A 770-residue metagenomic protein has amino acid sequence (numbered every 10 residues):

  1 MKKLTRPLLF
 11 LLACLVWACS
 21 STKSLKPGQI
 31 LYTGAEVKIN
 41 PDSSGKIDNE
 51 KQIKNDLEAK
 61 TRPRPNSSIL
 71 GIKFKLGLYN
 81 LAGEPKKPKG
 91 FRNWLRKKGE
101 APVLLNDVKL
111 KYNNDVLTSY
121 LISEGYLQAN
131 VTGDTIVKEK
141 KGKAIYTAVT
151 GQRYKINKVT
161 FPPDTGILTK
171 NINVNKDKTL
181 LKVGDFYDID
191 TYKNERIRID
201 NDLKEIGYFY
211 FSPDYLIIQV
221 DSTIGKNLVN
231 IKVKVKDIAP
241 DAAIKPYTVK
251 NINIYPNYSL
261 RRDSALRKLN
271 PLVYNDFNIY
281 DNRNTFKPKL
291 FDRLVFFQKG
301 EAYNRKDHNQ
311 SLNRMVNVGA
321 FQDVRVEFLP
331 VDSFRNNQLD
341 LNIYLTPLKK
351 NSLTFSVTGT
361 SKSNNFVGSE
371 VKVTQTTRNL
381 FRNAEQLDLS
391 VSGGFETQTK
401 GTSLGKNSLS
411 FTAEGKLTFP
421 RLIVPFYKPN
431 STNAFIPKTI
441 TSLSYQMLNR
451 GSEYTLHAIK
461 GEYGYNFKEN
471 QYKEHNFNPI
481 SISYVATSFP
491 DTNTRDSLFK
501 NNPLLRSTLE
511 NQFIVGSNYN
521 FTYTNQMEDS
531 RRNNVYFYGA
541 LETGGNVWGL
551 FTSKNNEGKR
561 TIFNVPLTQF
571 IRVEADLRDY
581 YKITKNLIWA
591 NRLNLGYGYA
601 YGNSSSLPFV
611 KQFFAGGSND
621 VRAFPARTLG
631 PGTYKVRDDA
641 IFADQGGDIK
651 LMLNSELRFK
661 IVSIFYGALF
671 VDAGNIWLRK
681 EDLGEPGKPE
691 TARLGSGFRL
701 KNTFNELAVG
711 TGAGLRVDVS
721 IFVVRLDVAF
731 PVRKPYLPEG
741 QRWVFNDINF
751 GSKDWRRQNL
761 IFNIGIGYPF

Functional and structural regions predicted by a protein language model:
K2-K3, S20-N317: Interaction-mediating elements
K3-F10: Sec-dependent signal peptide recognition, specifically the positively charged N-region followed immediately by
L15-A18: C-terminal motif of bacterial Sec signal peptides marking the signal peptidase cleavage site
I39-P41, A148-Q152, P163, V233-D237 (+13 more regions): Flexible glycine-/small-residue-rich
Y126, Y208, K350, R382-A384 (+7 more regions): Strand-connecting loop/turn motifs
D276-Y280, T360-N364, N476-F659, L669-K701: C-terminal outer-membrane beta-barrel translocator/porin domains of Gram-negative envelope proteins and their
N284-T285, N304-Y538, R622-A623, L629 (+4 more regions): Gram-negative/organellar outer-membrane beta-barrel architecture
E370-T376, T412-K416, S442, G516-T522 (+8 more regions): One-face residue pattern on beta-strands with alternating periodicity enriched for small/polar residues
